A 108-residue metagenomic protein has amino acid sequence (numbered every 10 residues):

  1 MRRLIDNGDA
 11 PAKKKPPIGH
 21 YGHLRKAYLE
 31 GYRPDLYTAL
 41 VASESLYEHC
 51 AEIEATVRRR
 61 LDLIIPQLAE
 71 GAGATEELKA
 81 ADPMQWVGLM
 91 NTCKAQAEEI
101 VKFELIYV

Functional and structural regions predicted by a protein language model:
R2-V108: Extended, charged helical/alpha-beta scaffold domains that provide interaction surfaces
